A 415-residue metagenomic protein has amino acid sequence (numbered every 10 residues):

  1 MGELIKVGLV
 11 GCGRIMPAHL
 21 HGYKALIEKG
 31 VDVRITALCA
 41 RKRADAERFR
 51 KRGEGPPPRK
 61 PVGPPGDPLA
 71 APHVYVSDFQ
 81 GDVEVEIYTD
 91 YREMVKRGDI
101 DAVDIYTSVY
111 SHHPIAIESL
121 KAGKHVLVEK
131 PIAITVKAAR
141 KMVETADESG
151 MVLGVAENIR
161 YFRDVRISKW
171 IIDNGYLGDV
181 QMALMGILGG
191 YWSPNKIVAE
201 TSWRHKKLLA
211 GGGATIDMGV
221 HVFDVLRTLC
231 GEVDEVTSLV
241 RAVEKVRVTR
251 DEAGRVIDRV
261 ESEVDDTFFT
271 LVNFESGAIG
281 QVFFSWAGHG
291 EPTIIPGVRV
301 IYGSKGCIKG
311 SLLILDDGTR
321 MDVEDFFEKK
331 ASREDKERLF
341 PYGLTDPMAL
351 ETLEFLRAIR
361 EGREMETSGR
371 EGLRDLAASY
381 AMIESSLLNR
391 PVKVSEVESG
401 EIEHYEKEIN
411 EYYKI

Functional and structural regions predicted by a protein language model:
M1-A122, R140, E144, E148-S149: N-terminal glycine-/serine-/threonine-rich beta1-alpha1-beta2 phosphate-ribose binding loop of Rossmann-like
M16, V152, I159-E261, N389: Predominantly a Rossmann-like dinucleotide-binding segment in NAD(P)-dependent oxidoreductases
D32-T36, F340, A358-R374: Glycine- and charged-residue-rich phosphate/anionic-cofactor binding loop of Rossmann-like
V126-L127: A short hydrophobic/small-residue beta-strand
K130: Short basic (Lys/Arg) and small-residue
M151, G178-M182, E384-I415: C-terminal capping/lid region of NAD(P)-dependent oxidoreductase domains
D224-T319, A349-M365, S379-M382, S399-I415: Contiguous beta-strand/loop segments that form the cofactor/metal-binding neighborhood of enzyme cores
